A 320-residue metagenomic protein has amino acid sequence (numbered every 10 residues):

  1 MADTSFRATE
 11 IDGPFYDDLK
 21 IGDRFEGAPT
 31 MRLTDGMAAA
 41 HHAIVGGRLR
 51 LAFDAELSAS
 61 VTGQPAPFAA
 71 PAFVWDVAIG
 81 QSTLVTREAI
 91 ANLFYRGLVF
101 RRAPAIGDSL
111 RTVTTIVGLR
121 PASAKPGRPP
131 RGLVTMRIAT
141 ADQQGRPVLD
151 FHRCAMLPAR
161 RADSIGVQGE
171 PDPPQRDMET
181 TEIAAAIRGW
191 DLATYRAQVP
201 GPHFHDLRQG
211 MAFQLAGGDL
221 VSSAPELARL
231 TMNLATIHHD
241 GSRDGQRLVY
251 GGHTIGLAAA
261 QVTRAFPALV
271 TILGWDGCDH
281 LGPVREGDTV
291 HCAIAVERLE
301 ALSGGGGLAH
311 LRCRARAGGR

Functional and structural regions predicted by a protein language model:
A2-R24, I106-R188, E286, A293-R320: HotDog/MaoC-like acyl-thioester-processing domains
A2-Y95, L149, R160-L273: Hot-dog-fold acyl-thioester-processing enzymes
H41, Y95, L110-I116, V134-I138 (+5 more regions): Short, structured motif recognition centered on aromatic/hydrophobic residues
A91, Y95-A105, V117-A122, T271-G282 (+1 more regions): A cross-kingdom feature marking solvent-exposed beta-strand/loop segments within repeated, beta-rich binding/scaffold
A265-A268, L281, G287, G318-G319: Hydrophobic alpha-helical segments
